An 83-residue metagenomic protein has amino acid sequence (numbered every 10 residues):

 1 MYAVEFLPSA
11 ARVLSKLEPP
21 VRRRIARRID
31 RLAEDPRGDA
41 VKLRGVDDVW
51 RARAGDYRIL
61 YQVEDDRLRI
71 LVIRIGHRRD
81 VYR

Functional and structural regions predicted by a protein language model:
M1-E5, S9-A26, G38, R53-A54 (+1 more regions): Enriched for short, Lys/Arg-rich terminal
R27-A52: A short, surface-exposed loop/turn module that caps and links secondary-structure elements
